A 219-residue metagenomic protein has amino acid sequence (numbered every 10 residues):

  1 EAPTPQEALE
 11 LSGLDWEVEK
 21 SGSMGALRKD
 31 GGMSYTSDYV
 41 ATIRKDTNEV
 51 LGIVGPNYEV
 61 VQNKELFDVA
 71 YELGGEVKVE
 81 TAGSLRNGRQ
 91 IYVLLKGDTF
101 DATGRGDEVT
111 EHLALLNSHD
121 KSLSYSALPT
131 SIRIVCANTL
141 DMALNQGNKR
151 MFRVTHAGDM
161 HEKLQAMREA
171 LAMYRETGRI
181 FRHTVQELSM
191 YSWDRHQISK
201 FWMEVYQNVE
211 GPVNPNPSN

Functional and structural regions predicted by a protein language model:
E1-V69: Feature for intrinsically disordered/low-complexity regulatory segments and propeptides
K64, D68-N219: Intrinsic disorder/low-complexity polar-acidic segments
